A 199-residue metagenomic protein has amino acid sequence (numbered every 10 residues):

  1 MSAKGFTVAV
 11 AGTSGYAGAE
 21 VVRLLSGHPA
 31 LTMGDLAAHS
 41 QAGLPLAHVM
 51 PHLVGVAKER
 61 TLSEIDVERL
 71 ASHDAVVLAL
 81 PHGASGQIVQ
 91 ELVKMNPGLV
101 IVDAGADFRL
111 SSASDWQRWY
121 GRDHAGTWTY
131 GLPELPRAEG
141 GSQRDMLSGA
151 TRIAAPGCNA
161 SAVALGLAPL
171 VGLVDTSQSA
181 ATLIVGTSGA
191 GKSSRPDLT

Functional and structural regions predicted by a protein language model:
M1-T199: N-terminal Rossmann-like NAD(P) cofactor-binding subdomain of oxidoreductases, focused on the glycine-rich
